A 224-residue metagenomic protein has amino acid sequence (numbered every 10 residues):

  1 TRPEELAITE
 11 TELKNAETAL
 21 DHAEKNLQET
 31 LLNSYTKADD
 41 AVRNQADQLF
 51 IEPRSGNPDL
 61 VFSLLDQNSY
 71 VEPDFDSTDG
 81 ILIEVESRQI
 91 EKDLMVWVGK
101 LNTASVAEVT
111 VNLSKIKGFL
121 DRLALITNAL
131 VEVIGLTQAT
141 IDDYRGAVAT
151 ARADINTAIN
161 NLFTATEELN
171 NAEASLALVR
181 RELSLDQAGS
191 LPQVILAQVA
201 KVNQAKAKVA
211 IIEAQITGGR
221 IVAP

Functional and structural regions predicted by a protein language model:
R2-N26, N33, T157-A223: Extended amphipathic alpha-helical segments
A16-L169: Long, amphipathic, heptad-repeat alpha-helical coiled-coil stalk/linker regions
